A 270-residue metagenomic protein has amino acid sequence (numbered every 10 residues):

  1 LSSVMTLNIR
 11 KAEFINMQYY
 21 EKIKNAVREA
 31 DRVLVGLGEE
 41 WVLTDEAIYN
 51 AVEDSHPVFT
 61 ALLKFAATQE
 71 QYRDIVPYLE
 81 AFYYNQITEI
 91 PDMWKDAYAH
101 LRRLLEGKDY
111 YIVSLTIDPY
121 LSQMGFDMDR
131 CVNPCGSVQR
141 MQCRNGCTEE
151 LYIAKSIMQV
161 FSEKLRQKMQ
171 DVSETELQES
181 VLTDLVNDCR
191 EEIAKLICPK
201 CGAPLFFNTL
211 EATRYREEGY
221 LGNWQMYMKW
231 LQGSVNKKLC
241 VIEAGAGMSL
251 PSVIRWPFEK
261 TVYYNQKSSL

Functional and structural regions predicted by a protein language model:
S2-S3: Serine residues within intrinsically disordered or low-complexity segments
T6-L270: Conserved catalytic alpha/beta core of Sir2/sirtuin-type deacylases, generalized to analogous enzyme cores that bind
